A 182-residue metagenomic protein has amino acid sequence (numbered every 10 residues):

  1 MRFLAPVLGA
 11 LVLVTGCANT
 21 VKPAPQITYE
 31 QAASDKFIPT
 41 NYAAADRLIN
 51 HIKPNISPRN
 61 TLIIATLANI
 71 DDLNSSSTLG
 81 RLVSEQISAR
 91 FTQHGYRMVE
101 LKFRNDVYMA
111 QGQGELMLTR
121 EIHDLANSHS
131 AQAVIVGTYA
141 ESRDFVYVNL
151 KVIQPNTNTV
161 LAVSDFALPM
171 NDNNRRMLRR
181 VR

Functional and structural regions predicted by a protein language model:
M1-V7: Bacterial N-terminal signal peptides that target proteins for export
V14-G16: C-terminal motif of bacterial Sec signal peptides marking the signal peptidase cleavage site
A18-R59, L125-S128, A140-Y147, K151-R182: C-terminal/domain-edge helix-coil "capping" segments
T28-F37, N69-T78, A110-Q111: Second-shell loop/turn segments in exported
T40-A44, L48, L79, V83 (+2 more regions): Stable alpha-helical elements in mature extracytoplasmic
L48-I52, I56, D71, I87 (+4 more regions): Sec/Tat-exported extracytoplasmic proteins
S57-L62, T66-L67, D71, T92-L116: Short beta-strand->alpha-helix linker/helix-N-cap micro-motif that forms a surface specificity/interaction loop
L82-E85, V99-V134, R143-V146: Short, solvent-exposed, polar/charged sequence segments at loop or secondary-structure edges
